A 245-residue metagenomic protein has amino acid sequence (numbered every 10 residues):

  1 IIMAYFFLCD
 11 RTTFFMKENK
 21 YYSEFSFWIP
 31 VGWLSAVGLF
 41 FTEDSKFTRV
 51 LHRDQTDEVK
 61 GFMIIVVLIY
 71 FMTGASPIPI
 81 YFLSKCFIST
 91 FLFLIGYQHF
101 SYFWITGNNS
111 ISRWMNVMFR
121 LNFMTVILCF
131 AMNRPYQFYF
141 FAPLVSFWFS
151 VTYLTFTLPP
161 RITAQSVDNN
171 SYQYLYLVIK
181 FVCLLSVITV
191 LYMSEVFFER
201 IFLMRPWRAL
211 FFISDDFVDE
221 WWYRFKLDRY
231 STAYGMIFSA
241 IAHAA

Functional and structural regions predicted by a protein language model:
I1-A245: Long, hydrophobic alpha-helical transmembrane bundles and adjoining juxtamembrane helices/loops of multi-pass integral
